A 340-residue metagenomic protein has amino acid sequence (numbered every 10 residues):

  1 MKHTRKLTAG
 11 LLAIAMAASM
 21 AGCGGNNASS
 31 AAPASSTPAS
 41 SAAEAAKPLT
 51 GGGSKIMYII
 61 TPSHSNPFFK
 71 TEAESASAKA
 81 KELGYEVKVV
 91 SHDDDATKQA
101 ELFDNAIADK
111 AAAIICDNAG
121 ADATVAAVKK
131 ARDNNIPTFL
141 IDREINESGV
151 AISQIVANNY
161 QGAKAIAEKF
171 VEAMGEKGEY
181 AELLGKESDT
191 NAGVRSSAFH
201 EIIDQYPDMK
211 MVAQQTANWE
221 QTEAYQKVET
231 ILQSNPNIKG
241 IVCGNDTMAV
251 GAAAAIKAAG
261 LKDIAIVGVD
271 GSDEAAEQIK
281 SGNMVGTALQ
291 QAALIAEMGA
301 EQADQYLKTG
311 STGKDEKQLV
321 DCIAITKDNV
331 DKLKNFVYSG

Functional and structural regions predicted by a protein language model:
K2-K6, G10-L12, M16, M20-G340: A residue-level marker of the well-folded mature domains of exported/periplasmic proteins
